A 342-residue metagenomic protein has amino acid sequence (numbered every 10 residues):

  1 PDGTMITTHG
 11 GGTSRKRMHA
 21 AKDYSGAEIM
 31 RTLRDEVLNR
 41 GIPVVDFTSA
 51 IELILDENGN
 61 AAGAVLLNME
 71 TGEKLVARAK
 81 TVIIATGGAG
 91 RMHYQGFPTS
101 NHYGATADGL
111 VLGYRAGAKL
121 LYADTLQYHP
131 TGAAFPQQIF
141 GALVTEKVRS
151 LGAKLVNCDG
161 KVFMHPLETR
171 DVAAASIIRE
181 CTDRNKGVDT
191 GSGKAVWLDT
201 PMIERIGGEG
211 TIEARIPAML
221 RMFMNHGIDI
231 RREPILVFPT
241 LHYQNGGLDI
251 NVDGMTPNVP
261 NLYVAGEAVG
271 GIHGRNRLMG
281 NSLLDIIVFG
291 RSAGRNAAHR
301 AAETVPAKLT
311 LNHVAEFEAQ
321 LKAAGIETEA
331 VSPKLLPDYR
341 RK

Functional and structural regions predicted by a protein language model:
P1-D2, V44-F47, L120-D124, S192-G193 (+2 more regions): Flexible, glycine/charged-enriched surface loops at secondary-structure junctions
P1-E73, R78-K80, A85-T86, H93 (+2 more regions): Conserved redox-cofactor binding core of oxidoreductases
P1-T8, G12-K16, D56-E57, V156-L167 (+4 more regions): Glycine- and aromatic-enriched mobile tails/lids
K22-M30, L75, H102-T106, V144 (+11 more regions): Generic structural signal for well-ordered, non-membrane alpha-helical segments in soluble metabolic enzymes
E36-V44, I54-G59, M69-R78, P136-Q137 (+7 more regions): Solvent-exposed alpha-helices and their adjacent loops that cap or buttress functional pockets in soluble metabolic
I51-A61, V65-L67, R215-V269: A glycine-rich dinucleotide-binding beta-alpha-beta segment and adjacent secondary-structure elements that constitute
T81-Q138, A142, G280-N296: Glycine-rich loop(s) and the adjacent beta-strand/alpha-helix scaffold that form part
L112, A118-D229, E233, N296-A302: An anion/pyrophosphate-binding glycine-rich loop and adjacent beta-alpha core in soluble alpha-beta enzymes
